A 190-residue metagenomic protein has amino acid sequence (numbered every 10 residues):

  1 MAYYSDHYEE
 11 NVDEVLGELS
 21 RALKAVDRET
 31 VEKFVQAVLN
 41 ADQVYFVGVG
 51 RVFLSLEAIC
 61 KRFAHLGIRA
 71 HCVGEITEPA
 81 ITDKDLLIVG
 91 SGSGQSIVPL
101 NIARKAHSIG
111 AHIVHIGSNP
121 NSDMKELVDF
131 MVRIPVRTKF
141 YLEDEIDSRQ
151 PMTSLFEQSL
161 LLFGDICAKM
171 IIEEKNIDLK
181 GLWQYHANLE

Functional and structural regions predicted by a protein language model:
M1-A2, I166, I172-E190: A short, charged, Gly/Pro-tolerant segment at domain boundaries
M1-K24: Generic N-terminal amphipathic, Lys/Arg-enriched alpha-helix
E18, A22-V26, L66, I134 (+2 more regions): Change "in soluble alpha/beta enzymes" to "in soluble alpha/beta proteins
L23-N40: A short, well-structured juxtamembrane/interface segment
K33-Q36, L54, Q184: Amphipathic alpha-helical interaction segments
D42-V44: Short loop->beta-strand "edge-of-pocket" segments that line small-molecule binding or catalytic clefts across diverse
F46-L162, K169: Glycine-rich phosphate-binding loops that contact phosphosugars or nucleotide phosphates
